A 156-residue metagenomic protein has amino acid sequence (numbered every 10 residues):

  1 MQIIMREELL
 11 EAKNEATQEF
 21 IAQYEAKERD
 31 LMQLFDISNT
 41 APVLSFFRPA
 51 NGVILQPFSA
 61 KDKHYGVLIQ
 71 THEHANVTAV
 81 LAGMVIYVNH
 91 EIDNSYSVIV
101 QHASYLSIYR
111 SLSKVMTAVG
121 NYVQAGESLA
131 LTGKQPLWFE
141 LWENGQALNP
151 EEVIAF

Functional and structural regions predicted by a protein language model:
M1-I4, E8: Cationic-aromatic interfacial patches
E8-S95, Q124-A125: Surface-exposed, glycine-biased beta-strand/turn segments
V67-Q70, S97-H102, W138-E140: Short, acidic/hydrophobic/Gly-rich beta-strand patch recurrent on exposed beta strands that often constitutes part
E73-A75, A103-S104, Q135: Periplasm/extracytoplasmic soluble domains of Gram-negative envelope assemblies and related organellar analogs
A82, Q101-A103, N144: Short strand-coil-strand connectors
I108-S113: Beta-strand/loop nucleic-acid-binding surfaces
V119-F156: Conserved, short, structured surface segments that act as functional micro-motifs
